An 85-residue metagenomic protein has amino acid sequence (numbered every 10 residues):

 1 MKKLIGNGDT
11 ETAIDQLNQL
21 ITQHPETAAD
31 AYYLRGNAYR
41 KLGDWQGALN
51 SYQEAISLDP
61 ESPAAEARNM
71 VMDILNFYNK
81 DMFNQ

Functional and structural regions predicted by a protein language model:
Q23-H24, S57-L58: Structural marker of alpha-solenoid helical repeat scaffolds
Y33-L34, A67: "A position-specific structural signal for the A-helix of alpha-solenoid helical repeats
